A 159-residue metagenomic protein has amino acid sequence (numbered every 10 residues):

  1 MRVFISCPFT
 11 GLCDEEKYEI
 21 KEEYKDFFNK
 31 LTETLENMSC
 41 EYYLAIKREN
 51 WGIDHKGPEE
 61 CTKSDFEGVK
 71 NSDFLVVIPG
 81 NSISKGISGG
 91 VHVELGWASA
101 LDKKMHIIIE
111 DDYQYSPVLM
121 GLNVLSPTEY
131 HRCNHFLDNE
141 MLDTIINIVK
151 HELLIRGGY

Functional and structural regions predicted by a protein language model:
M1-Y159: Conserved catalytic or regulatory cores that recognize and/or transform ribose-phosphate-containing ligands
